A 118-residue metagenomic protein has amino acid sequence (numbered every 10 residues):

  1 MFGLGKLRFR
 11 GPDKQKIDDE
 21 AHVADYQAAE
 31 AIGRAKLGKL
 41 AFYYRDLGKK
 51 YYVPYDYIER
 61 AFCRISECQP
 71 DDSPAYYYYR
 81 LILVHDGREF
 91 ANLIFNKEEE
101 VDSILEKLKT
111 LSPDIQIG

Functional and structural regions predicted by a protein language model:
M1-K39: Anionic N-terminal interaction surfaces
F2-L4, R60-G118: Acidic, Ser/Thr- and proline-rich intrinsically disordered linker/docking segments of eukaryotic scaffolds
A21, Y26, L37, F42-R45 (+3 more regions): Generic preference for well-ordered secondary structure
A31, R45-K49, D86: Short strand-coil-strand connectors
I32-G33, L40, Y51, L81: Residue-level detector of beta-strand structural context in well-folded domains
G38-P70: Phosphoinositide-binding peripheral membrane targeting modules
